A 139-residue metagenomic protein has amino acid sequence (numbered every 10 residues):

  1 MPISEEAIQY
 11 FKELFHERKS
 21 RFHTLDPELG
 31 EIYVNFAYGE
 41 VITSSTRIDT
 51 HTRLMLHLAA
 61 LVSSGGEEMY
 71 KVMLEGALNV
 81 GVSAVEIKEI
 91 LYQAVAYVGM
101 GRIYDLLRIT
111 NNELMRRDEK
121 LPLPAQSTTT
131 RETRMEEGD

Functional and structural regions predicted by a protein language model:
M1-T50, I103-D139: Acidic, glycine/proline-rich low-complexity segments that act as flexible tails and inter-domain linkers
E31-N35, S63-K71: Short acidic alpha-helix initiation/capping motifs at coil-to-helix transition points, especially at protein N-termini
A37-I42, E86, I90-Q93: Short, flexible domain-boundary/linker segments around small modular repeats
T46-T52, G81-E86: Structural motif
T52-L61, I90-L91: Short, structured motif recognition centered on aromatic/hydrophobic residues
L61-V62, R131: A generic structural signal for short
V62, V80, Q93-M100: A short structural micro-motif
G66-K88, I103-L114: Extended intrinsically disordered, low-complexity coil regions enriched in Ser, Thr, Gly, Ala and often Pro
